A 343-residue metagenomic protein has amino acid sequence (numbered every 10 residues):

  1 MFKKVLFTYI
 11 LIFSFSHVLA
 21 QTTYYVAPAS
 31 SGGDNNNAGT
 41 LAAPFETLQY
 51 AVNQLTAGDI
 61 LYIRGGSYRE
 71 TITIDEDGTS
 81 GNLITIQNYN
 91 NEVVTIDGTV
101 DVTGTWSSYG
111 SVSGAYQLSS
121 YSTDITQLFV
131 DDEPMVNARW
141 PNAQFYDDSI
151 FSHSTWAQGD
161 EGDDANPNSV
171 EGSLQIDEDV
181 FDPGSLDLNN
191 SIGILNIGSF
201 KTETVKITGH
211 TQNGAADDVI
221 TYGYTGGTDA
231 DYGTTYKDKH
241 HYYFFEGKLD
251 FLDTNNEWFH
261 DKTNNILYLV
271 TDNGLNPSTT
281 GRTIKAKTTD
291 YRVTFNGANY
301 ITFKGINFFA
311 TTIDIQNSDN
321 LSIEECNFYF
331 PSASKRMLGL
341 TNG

Functional and structural regions predicted by a protein language model:
M1-Q21: Bacterial Sec-dependent N-terminal signal peptides
Y25-N317, L321-G343: Extracellular polysaccharide-degrading/modifying enzymes targeting complex plant/algal/animal polysaccharides
